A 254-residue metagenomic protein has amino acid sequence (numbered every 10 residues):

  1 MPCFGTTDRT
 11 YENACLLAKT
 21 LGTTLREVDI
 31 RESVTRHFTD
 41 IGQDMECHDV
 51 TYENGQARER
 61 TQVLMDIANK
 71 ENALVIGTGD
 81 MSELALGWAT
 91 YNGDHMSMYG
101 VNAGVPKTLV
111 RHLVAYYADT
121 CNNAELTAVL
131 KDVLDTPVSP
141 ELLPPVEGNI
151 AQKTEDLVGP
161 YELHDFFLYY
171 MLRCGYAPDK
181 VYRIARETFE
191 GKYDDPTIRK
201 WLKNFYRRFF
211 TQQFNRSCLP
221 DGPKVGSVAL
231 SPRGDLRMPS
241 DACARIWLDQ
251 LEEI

Functional and structural regions predicted by a protein language model:
M1-I254: ATP/NTP-dependent adenylation/nucleotidyl-transfer catalytic domains that generate, transfer, or process NMP-activated
